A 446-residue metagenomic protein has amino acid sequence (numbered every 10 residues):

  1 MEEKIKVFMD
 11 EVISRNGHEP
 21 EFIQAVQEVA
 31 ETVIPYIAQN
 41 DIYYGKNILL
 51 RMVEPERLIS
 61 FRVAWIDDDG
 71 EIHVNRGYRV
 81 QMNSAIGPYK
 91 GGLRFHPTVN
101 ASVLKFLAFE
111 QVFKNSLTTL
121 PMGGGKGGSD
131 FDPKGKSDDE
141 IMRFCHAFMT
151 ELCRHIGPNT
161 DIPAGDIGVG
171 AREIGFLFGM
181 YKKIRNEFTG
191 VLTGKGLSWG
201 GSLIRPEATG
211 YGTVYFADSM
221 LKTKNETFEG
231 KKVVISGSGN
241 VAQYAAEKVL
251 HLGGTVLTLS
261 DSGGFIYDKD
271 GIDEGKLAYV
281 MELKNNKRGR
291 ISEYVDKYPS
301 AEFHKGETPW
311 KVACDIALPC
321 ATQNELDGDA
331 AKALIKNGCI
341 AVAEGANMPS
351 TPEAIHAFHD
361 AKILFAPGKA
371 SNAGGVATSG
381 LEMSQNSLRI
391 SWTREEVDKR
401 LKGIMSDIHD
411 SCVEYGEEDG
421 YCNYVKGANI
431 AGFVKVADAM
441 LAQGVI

Functional and structural regions predicted by a protein language model:
M1-L203, D438-G444: N-terminal ligand-binding/catalytic initiation module
E2-A25, M220, A333-I446: Adenosine-phosphate binding glycine-rich loop
V33, L104-L107, L177, T213-L221 (+3 more regions): Buried hydrophobic packing segments
F106, T160-A164, E187-L192, I235 (+6 more regions): General beta-strand structural signal in soluble alpha/beta enzymes
E140, R172-G179, L203, Y244-K248 (+6 more regions): Short acidic, glycine/serine/threonine-rich loops at helix termini
T193-G196, G201-K311: Glycine-rich phosphate/diphosphate-binding loop of Rossmann-like nucleotide-binding domains
G264-F365, A370: Rossmann-like adenosine-cofactor binding region
